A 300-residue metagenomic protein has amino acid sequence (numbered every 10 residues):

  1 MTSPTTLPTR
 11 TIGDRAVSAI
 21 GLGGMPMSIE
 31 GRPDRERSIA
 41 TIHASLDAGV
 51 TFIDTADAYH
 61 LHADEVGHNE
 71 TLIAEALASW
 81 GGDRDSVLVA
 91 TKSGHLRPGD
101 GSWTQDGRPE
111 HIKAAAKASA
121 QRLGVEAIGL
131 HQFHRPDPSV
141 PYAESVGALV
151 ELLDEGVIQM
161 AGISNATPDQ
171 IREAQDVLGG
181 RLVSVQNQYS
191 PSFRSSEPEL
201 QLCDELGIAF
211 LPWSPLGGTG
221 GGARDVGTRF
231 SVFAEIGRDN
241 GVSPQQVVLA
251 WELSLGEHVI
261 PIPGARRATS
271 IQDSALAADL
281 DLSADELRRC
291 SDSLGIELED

Functional and structural regions predicted by a protein language model:
M1-V87: N-terminal binding-site loop/beta-alpha segment at the start of enzyme catalytic domains that lines or forms
P4, P136-D300: Beta/alpha (TIM)-barrel catalytic core signal, keyed to glycine-rich beta->alpha loops juxtaposed to Asp/Glu that bind
G13-E30, A90-W103, A127, Q132: N-terminal small/glycine-rich loop or linker at the start of catalytic domains across soluble metabolic enzymes
R15-I20, G49-T51, G82-V87, V125-G129 (+4 more regions): Short, well-ordered coil/turn segments that N-cap beta-strands
I29, Y59-A63, L96-S102, G218-G222 (+1 more regions): A short acidic, helix-capping loop that chelates divalent metal ions and anchors anionic groups
P33-L46, G107-L123, D169-R172: Short, acidic/polar
D47, H111-Q132, L152-E155, V177: CE4/NodB-like, metal-dependent polysaccharide N-deacetylase domain that modifies extracellular/periplasmic N-acetylated
Y59, W80-G107: Structural motif corresponding to the early beta-alpha repeats
